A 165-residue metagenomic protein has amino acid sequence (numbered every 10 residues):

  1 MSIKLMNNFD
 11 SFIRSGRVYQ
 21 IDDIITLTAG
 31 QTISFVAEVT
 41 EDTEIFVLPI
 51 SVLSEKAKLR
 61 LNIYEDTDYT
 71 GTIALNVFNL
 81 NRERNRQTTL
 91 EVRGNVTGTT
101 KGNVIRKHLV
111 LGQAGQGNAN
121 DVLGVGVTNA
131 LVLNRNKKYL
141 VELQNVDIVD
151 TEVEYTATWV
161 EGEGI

Functional and structural regions predicted by a protein language model:
S2-I165: Beta-strand-centric surfaces of beta-sandwich/beta-rich domains
